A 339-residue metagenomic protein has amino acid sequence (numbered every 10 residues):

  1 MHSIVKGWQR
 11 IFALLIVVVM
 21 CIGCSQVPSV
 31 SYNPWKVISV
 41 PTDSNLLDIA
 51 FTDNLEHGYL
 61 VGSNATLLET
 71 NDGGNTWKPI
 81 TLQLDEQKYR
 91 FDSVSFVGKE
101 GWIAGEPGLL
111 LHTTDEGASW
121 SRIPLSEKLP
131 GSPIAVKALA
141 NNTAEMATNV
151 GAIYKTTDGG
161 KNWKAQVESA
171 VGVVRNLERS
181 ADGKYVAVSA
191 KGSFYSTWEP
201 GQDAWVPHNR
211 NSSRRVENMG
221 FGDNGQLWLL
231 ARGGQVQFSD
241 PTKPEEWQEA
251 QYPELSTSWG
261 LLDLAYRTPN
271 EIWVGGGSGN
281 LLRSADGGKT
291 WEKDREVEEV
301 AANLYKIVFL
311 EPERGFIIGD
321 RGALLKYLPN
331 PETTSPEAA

Functional and structural regions predicted by a protein language model:
H2-F12: Bacterial N-terminal signal peptides that target proteins for export
F12-I22: Bacterial N-terminal signal peptides
I22-A339: Residue-level hotspots at or immediately adjacent to binding/recognition sites across diverse folds
